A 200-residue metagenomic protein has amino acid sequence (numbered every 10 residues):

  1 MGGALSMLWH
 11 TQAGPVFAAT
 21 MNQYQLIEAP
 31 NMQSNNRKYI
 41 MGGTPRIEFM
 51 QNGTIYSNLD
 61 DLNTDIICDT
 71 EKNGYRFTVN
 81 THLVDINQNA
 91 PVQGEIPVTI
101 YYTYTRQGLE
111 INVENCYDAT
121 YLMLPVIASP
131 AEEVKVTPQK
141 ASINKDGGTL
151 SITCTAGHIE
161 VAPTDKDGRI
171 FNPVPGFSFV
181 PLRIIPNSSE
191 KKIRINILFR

Functional and structural regions predicted by a protein language model:
M1-T155, A162-T164: Extended polysaccharide-engagement surfaces of secreted carbohydrate-active enzymes
N144, T153-R200: Beta-strand-rich recognition/accessory modules
